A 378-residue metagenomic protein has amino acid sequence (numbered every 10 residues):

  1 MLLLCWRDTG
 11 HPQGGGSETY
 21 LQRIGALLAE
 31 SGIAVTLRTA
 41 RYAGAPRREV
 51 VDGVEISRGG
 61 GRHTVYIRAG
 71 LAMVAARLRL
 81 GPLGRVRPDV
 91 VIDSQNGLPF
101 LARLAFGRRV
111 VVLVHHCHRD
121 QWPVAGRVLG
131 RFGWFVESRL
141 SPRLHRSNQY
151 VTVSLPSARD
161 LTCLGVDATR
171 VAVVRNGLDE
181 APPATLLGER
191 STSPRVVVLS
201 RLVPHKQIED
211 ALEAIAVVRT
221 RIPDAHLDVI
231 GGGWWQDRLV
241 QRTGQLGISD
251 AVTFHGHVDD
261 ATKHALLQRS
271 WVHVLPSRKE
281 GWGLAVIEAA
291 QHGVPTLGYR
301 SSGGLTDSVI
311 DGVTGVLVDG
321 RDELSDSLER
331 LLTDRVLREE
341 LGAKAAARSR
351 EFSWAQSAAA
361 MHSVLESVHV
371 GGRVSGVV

Functional and structural regions predicted by a protein language model:
L129-Y150, R159: Membrane-proximal helix-turn-helix segments that form the acceptor-binding/catalytic region of lipid-linked
V151, A184-R219, D228: Conserved donor-binding/catalytic core segment of Leloir-type glycosyltransferases
P156, G177: Carbohydrate-associated surface elements
D224, L337-E351, A360: A short, well-ordered alpha-helix in the C-terminal region of glycosyltransferases
V240-V258: Nucleotide-activated donor-binding/catalytic signature segment of Leloir-type glycosyltransferases, i.e., the conserved
R278: Aromatic "clamp/platform" in nucleotide-sugar-dependent glycosyltransferases that forms part of the donor/acceptor
P295-Y299, V309: Short hydrophobic beta-strand element within catalytic cores of glycosyltransferases and related nucleotide-activated
I310-D322, R330-V336: Conserved acidic donor-binding segment of nucleotide-sugar-dependent glycosyltransferases
